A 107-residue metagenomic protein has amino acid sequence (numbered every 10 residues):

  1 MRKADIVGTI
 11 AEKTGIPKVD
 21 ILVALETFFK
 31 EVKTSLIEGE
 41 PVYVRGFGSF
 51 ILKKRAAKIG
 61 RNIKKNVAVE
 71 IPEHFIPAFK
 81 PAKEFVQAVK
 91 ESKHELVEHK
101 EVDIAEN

Functional and structural regions predicted by a protein language model:
M1-N107: Strongly charged
